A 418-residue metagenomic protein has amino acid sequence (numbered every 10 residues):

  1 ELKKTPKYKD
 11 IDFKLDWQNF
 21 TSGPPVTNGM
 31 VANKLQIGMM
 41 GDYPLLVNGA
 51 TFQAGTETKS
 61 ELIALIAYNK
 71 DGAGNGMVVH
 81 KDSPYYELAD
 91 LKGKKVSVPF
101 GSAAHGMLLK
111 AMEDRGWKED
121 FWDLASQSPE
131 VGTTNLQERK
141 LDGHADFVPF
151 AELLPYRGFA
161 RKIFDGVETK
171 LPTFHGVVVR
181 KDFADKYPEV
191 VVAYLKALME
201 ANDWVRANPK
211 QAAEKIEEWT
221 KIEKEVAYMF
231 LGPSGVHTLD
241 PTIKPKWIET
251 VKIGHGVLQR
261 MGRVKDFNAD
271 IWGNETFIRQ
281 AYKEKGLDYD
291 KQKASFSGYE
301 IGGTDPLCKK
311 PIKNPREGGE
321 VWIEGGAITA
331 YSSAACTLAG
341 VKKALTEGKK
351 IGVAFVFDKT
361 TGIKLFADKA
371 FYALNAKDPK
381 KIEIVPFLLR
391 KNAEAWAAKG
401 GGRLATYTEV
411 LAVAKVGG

Functional and structural regions predicted by a protein language model:
E1-K118, D123-S126, D142, L171: Short, glycine-/small- and polar/acidic-enriched structural segments that line small-molecule recognition paths
K95, P99-R115, K196-F230, N268-T276 (+1 more regions): Ligand-binding clefts/hinges and TM-proximal coupling segments of bilobed small-molecule sensing domains
L124-A125, P129-W219, K343-A354, D358-T360: Pocket-lining segment of extracytoplasmic ligand-binding domains
D185-V264: Secondary-structure end/capping motifs
Q259-I301: Conserved C-terminal helix/tail region of periplasmic/extracytoplasmic solute-binding proteins
D305-C308: Short cysteine-rich clusters marking metal-coordination/redox-active sites
G325-T337: Beta-edge loop/turn motif
A334-E347, E394-K399: Short active-site loop/helix that positions an aromatic residue
